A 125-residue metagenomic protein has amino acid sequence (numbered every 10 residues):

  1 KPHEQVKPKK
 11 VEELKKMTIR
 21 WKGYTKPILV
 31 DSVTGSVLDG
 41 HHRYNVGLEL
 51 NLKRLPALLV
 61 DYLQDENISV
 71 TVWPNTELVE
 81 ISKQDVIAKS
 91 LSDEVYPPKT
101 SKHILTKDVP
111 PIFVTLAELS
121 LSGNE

Functional and structural regions predicted by a protein language model:
K1-V33, L38, N45-E125: Short, charged/polar connector segments at secondary-structure boundaries
